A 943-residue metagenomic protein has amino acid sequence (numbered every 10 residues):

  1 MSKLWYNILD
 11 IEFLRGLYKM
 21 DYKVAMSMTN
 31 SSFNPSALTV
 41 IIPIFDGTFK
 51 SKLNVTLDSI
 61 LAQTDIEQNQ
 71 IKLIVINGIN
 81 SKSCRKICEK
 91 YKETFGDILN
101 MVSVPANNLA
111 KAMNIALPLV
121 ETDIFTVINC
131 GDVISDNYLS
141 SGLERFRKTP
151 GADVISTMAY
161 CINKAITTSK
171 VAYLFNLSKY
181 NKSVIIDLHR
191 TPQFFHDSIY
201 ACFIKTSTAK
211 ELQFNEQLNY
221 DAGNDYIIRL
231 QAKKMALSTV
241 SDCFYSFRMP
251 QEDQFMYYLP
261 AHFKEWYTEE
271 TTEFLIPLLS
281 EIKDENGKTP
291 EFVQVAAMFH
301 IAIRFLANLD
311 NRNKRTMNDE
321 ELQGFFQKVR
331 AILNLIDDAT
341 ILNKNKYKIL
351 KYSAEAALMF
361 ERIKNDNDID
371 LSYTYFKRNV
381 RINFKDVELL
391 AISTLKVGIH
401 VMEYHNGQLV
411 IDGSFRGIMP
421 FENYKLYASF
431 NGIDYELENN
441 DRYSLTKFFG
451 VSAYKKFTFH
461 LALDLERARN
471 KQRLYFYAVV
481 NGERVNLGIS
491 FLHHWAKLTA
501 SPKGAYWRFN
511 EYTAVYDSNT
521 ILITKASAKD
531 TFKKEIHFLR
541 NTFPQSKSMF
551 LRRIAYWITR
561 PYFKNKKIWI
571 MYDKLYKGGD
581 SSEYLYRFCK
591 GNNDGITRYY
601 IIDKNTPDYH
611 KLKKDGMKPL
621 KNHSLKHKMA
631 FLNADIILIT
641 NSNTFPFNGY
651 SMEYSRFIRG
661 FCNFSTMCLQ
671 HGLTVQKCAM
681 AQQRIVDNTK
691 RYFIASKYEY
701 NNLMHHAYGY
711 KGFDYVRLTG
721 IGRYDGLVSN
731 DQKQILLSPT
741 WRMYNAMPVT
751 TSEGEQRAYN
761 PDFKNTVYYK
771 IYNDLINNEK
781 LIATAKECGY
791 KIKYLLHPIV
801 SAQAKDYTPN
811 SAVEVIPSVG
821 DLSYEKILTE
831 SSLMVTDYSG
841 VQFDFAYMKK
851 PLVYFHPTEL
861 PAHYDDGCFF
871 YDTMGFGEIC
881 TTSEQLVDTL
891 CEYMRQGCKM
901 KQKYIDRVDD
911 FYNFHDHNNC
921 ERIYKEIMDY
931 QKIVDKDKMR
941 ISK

Functional and structural regions predicted by a protein language model:
T48-A62: Short, well-formed alpha-helical segments that are part of the catalytic scaffolds of diverse glycosyltransferases
L61-V102: Acidic donor-binding segment of Leloir-type glycosyltransferases
V104-V120: Glycine-rich, basic loop-to-helix element that forms the pyrophosphate-binding segment of sugar-nucleotide handling
V133, N137-L174: Conserved donor NDP-sugar-binding/catalytic core segment of glycosyltransferases
T208, Q217-C243, M249: A short, conserved alpha-helix in the catalytic core of glycosyltransferases
K288, G579-Y586, K590, G722-Y807 (+2 more regions): Conserved catalytic-core segment of nucleotide-activated headgroup transferases in glycan assembly
I411, L445-F448, Y454, W557-T559 (+1 more regions): Active-site and donor-binding regions of nucleotide-sugar-utilizing enzymes
G712, D806-S811, G840-Y912: Catalytic binding pocket for nucleotide-activated donors in carbohydrate/polymer assembly enzymes
